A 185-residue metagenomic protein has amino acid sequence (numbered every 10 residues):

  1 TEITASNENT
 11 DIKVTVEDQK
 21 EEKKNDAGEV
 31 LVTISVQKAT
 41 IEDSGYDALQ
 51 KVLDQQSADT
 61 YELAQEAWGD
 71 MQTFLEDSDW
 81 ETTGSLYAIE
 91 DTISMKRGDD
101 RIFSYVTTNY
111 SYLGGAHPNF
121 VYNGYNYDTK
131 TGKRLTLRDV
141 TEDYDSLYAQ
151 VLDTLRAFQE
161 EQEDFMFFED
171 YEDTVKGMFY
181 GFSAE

Functional and structural regions predicted by a protein language model:
T1-E185: Compositionally biased intrinsically disordered regions enriched in Thr/Gly
